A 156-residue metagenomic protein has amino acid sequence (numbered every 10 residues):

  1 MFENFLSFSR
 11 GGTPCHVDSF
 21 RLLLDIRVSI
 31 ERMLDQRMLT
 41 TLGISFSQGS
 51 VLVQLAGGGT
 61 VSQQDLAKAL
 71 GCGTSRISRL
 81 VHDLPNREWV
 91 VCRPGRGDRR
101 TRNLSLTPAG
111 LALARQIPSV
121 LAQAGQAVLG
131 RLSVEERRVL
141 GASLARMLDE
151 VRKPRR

Functional and structural regions predicted by a protein language model:
M1-G12, E135-R156: C-terminal regulatory/oligomerization modules of transcriptional regulators
M1-T41: N-terminal leader segment of winged-helix/HTH proteins
L6, T60, H82-A145: Charged, amphipathic alpha-helical coiled-coil/dimerization segments
D18, M33, S50-V53, A112 (+1 more regions): Pre-recognition alpha-helix immediately N-terminal to the DNA-recognition helix within helix-turn-helix or winged-helix
L24, Q36, V53-Q54, K68 (+3 more regions): A cross-family signal for key residues in well-ordered alpha-helices that form functional helical elements
I26, I30, L34, L70 (+2 more regions): Alpha-helical linker/hinge and terminal dimerization helices associated with HTH transcriptional regulators
V28, R32-R76, V81-H82, R87 (+1 more regions): N-terminal helix-turn-helix DNA-binding core of bacterial DNA-binding proteins
